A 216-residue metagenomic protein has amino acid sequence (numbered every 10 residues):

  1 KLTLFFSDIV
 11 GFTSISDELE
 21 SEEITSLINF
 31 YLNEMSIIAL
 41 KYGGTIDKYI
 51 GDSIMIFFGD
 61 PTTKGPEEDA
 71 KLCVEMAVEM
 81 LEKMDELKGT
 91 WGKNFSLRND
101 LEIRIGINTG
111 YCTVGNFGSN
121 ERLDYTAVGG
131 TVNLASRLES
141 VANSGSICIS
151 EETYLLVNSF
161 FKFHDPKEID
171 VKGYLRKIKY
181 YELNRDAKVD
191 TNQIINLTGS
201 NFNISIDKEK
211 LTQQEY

Functional and structural regions predicted by a protein language model:
K1-E75: Catalytic NTP-binding/metal-coordinating core of nucleotidyl cyclase/transferase enzymes
F6-I9, F58-D60, T109, N116 (+2 more regions): Flexible glycine-/small-residue-rich
I28-G44, T63-I105, G130-E139: Alpha-helical scaffold within the catalytic cores of cyclic-nucleotide enzymes
Y49-G51, G92-R104, I147-T153: Acidic/histidine metal-binding catalytic segments
F57, R98-G115: A short glycine-enriched loop-to-beta-strand structural element that forms part of the catalytic core of nucleotide
E102, T113, N143-Y216: Intrinsically disordered, glycine/charged-rich C-terminal tails and inter-domain linkers that flank nucleotidyl cyclase
N108-T109, F117, G130-E151: Catalytic/regulatory signature loops of cyclic-dinucleotide turnover enzymes and related class III nucleotidyl cyclases
